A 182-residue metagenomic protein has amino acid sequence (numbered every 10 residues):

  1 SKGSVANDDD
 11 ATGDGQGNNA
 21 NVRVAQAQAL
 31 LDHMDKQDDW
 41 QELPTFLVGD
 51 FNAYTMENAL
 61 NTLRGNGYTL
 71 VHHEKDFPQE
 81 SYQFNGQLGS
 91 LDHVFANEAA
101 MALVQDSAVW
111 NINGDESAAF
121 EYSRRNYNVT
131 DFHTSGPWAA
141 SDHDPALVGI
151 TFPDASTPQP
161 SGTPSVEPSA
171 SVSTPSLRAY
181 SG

Functional and structural regions predicted by a protein language model:
S1-A20: Active-site His/acidic residue clusters
N19-A27: Phosphate/oxyanion-binding active-site loops and adjacent basic polyanion-contact surfaces
V24, D32-F46, F51-S156: Metal-dependent phosphoester-hydrolase catalytic domains
A29-D32, S165: A periodicity- and composition-biased signal for non-globular, repetitive helical segments
T157-T174: Ser/Thr-rich, Proline-interspersed low-complexity disordered segments
V172, S176-G182: Surface-exposed, proline-anchored Ser/Thr-rich loop/turn motifs
